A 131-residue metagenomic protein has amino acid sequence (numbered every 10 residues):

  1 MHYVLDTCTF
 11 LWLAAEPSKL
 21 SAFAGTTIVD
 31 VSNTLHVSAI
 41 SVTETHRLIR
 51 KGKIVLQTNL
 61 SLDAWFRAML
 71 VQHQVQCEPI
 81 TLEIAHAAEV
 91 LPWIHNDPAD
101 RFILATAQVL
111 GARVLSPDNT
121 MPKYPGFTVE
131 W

Functional and structural regions predicted by a protein language model:
M1, F102-W131: Acidic, PIN/NYN-like endoribonuclease modules and their adjacent C-terminal/linker elements
M1-V37, K53-A68, L110, Y124: Short, well-structured N-terminal submotif of metal-dependent ribonuclease cores
T7-C8, T45, A88, A107: Generic structural signal for small/hydrophobic residues in well-ordered secondary structure, especially within
T9, S41-V42, I84, I103 (+1 more regions): Alpha-helix capping/helix-boundary segments
A39, F66-W93: Acidic catalytic patch
A99: Acidic donor-binding loop at a coil-to-helix junction in glycosyltransferase catalytic cores that engages
